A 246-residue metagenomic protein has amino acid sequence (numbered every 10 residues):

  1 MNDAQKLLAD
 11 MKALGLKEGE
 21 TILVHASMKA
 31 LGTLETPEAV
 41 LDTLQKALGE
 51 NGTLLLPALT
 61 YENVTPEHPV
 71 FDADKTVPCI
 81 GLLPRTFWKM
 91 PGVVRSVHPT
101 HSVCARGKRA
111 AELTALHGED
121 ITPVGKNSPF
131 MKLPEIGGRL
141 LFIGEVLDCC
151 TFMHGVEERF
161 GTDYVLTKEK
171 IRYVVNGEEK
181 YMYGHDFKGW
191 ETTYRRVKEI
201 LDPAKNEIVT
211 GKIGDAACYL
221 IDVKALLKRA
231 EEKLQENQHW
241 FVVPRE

Functional and structural regions predicted by a protein language model:
N2-D10: N-terminal basic/disordered segments at the start of proteins
A4, P37-L41, I80: Amphipathic alpha-helical segments in well-structured domains
K17-H68: N-terminal active-site beta-alpha-beta segment that forms phosphate/nucleotide-binding and substrate-recognition loops
L44, P84, W88, K168-E169: Glycine/threonine-rich phosphate-binding loop and adjacent beta-strand/alpha-helix elements that clamp
V64-F152: Internal, conserved structured core segments that host functional sites
E145, C149-C150, H154-V175: Active-site beta-loop-alpha substructure in enzyme catalytic cores, prototypically the cysteine-centered nucleophile
D163-R195: Short, flexible loop segments at boundaries between secondary-structure elements
F187-E246: Acidic/aromatic/glycine-rich contiguous surface patches that form carbohydrate-binding/processing clefts and analogous
